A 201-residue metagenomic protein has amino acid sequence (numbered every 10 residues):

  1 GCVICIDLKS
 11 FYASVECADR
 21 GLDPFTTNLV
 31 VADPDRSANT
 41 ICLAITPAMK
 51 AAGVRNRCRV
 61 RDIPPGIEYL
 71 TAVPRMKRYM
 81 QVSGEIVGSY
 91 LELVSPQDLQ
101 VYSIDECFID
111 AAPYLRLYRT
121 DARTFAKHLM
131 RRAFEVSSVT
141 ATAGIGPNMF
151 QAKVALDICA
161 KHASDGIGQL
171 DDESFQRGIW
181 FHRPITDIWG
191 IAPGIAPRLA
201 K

Functional and structural regions predicted by a protein language model:
G1-F108, P113: Residues that scaffold, gate, or flank divalent-cation-dependent active/transport sites
D7, D105, A143, W180-K201: Helix-hairpin-helix
K50, E135, A200: Short polybasic/polar patches that bind polyanions
V94, Q100-Y102, E106-T140: Short loop/hinge segments at the start of secondary-structure elements
A111-P113, I145-P147, P193-I195: Short, structured patches in soluble enzyme cores that scaffold and shape functional sites
D121-D187: Long, highly charged, low-complexity intrinsically disordered interaction regions that mediate electrostatic DNA/RNA
